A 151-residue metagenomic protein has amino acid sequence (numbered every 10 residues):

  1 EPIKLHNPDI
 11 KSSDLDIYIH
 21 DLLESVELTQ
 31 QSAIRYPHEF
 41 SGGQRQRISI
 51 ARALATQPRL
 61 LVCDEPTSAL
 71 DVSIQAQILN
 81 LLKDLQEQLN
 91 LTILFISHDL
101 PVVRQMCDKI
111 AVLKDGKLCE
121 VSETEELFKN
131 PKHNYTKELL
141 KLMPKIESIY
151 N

Functional and structural regions predicted by a protein language model:
P8, S13-Q31, L140-K141: Conserved ABC ATPase "signature" region
Y36-F40, Q44: Conserved ABC ATPase signature
I50, I78: Hydrophobic anchor residue at the start of the ABC signature
A55-R59: A short, proline-enriched helix->beta-strand linker immediately N-terminal to the Walker B motif in ABC-type P-loop
V103-Q105: A short, surface-exposed alpha-helical micro-motif characterized by mixed small hydrophobic and charged/polar residues
K109, V121: Short, glycine/charged-rich "phosphate-handling" switch motifs in NTP-dependent and phosphotransfer domains
